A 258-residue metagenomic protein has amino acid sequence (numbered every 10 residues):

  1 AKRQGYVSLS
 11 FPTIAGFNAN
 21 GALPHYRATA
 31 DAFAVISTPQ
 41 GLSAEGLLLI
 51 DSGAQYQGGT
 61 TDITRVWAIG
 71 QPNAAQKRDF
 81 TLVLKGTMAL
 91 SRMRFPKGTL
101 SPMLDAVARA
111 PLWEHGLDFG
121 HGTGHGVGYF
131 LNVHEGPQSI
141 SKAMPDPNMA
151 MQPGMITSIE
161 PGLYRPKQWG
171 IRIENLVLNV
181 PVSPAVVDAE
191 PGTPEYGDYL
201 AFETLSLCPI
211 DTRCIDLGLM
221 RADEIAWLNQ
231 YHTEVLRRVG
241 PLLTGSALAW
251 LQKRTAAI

Functional and structural regions predicted by a protein language model:
A1-I258: Active-site neighborhoods and metal-handling regions in enzymes and metal-associated proteins
